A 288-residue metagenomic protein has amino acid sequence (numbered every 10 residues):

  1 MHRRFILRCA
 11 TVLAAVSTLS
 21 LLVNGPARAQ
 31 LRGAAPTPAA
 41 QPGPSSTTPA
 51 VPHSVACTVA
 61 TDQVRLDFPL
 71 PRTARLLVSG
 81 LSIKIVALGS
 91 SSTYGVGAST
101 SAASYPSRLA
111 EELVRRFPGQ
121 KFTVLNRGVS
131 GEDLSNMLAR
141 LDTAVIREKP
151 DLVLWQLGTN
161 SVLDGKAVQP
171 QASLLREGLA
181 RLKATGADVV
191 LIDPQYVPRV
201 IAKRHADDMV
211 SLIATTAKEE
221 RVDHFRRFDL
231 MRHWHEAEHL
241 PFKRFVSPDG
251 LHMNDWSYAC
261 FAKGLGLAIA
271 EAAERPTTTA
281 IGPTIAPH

Functional and structural regions predicted by a protein language model:
M1-V86, G95-S99, V114-Q120, E148 (+1 more regions): N-terminal secretory targeting modules
R3-R4, R8, K84, R127 (+3 more regions): Basic side chains
V86-G89, I192: Short hydrophobic segments within beta-strands
G89-S90, F225: Active-site flanking residues adjacent to catalytic metal/cofactor-binding acidic residues
S91, G128: Catalytic nucleophile serine of serine hydrolases, specifically the conserved "nucleophile elbow" pentapeptide
Y94-G95, S99, G131, R199: Short strand->helix junction
S107-T123, E132-H288: Alpha-helical cap/lid subdomain in secreted, periplasmic, or secretory-pathway luminal O-acyl-processing enzymes
